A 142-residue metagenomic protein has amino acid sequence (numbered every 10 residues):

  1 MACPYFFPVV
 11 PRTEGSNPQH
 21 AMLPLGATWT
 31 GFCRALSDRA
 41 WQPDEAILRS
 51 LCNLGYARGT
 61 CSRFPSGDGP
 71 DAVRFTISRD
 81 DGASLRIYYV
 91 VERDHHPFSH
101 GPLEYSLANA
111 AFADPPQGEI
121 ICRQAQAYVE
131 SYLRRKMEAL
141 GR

Functional and structural regions predicted by a protein language model:
M1-R142: Cysteine-centered metal-binding/redox modules
